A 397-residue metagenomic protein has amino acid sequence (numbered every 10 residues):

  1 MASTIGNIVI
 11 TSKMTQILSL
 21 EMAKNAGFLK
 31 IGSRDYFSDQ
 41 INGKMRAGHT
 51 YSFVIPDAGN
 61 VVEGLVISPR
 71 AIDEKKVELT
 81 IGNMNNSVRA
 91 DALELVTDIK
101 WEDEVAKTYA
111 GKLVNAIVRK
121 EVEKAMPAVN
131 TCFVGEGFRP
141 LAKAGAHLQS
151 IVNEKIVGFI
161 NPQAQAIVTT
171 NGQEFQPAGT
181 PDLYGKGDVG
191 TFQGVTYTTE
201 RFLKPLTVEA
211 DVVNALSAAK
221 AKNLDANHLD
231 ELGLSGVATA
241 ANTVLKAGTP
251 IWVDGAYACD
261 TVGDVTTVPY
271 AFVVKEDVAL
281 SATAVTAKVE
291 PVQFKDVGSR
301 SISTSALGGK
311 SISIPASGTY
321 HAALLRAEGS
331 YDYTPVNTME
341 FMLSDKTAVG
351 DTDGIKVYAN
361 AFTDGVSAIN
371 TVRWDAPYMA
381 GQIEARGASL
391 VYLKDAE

Functional and structural regions predicted by a protein language model:
M1-K76, E384-D395: N-terminal "assembly arms/tails" that initiate or stabilize quaternary assembly in self-assembling proteins
A2-S38, S87-K100, L113, I117-T131 (+2 more regions): Short, Lys/Arg-rich flexible segments
I41, A92, T196: Solvent-exposed, flexible loop/coil residues
R46-G48, I81-N83, N153, S367: Short, solvent-exposed loop/turn segments at the edges of secondary structure
F53, R89, V157-F159: Structural recognition of the beta-strand scaffold that forms the well-ordered cores of secreted hydrolase catalytic
N60-G64, N86-R89, V96-D98, Q382: Short active-site-adjacent helix-start/loop capping segments
A71-T97: Short acidic, glycine/tyrosine-flanked loop/strand segments centered on an H-E-D-like triad
T97-E397: Core alpha/beta structural scaffold of self-assembling particle/tube/pore-forming proteins
